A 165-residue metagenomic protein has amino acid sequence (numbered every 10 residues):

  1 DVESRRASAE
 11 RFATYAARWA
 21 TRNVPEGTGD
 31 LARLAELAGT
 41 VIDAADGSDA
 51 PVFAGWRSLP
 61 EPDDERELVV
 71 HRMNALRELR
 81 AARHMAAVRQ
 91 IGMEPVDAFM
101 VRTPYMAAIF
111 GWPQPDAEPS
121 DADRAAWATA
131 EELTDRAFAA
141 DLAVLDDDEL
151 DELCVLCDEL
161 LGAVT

Functional and structural regions predicted by a protein language model:
D1-S120, R136: Phosphate/adenylate-binding glycine loop and adjacent helical scaffold
F110-T165: Accessory, usually C-terminal, subdomains that scaffold auxiliary metal cofactors
